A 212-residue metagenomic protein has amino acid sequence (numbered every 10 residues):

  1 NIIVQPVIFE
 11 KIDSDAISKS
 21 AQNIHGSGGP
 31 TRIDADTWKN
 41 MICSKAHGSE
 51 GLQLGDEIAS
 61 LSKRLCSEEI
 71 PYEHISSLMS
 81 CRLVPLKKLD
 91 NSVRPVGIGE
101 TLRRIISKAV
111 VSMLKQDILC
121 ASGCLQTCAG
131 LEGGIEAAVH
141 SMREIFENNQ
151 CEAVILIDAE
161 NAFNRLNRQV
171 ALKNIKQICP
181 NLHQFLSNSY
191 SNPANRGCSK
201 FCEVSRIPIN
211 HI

Functional and structural regions predicted by a protein language model:
I3-I212: Conserved pre-catalytic core of RNA-dependent polymerases
